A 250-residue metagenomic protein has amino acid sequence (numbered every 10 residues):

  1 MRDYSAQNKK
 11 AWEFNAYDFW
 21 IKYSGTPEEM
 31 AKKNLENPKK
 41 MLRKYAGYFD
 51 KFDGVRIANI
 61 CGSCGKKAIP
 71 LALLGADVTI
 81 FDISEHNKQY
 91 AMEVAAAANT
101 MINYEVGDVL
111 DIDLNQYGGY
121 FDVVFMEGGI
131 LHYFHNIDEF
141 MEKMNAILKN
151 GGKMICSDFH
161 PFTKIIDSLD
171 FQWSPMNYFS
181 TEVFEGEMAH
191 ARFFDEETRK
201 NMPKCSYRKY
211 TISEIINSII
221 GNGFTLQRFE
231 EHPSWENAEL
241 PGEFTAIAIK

Functional and structural regions predicted by a protein language model:
M1-D53, K66: Conserved class I S-adenosyl-L-methionine
R56-I112: Class I SAM-dependent methyltransferase SAM/SAH-binding core
I69-A72, M141, N145, I216 (+1 more regions): A structural alpha-helix within SAM-dependent methyltransferase catalytic domains
L110, L114-V124: A short acidic, Gly/Pro-enriched loop at the edge of an enzyme's catalytic core that lines a small-molecule cofactor
D122-I137: A short SAM/SAH-binding and catalytic strip from SAM-dependent methyltransferases
D138-K153: A short glycine-rich, Lys/Arg-flanked "PGG" loop and its adjoining helix->strand segment in the class I
I155-N217: SAM-dependent methyltransferase
E214-K250: C-terminal lobe and adjacent flexible extensions of AdoMet/dcAdoMet transferase-like proteins
